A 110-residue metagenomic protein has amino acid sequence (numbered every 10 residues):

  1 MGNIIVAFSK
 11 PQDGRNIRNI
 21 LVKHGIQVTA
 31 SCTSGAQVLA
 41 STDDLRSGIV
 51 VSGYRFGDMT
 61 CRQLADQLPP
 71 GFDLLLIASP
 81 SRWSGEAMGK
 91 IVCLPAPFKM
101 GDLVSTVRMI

Functional and structural regions predicted by a protein language model:
A7-F8: Conserved acidic carboxylate
P11-A30: Two-component/phosphorelay signaling modules centered on CheY-like receiver
G14, G35, G48-P69, P80-R82: Conserved phosphotransfer microenvironments
S31-I49: Acidic, metal-coordinating helix/loop segments flanking the phosphotransfer/catalytic sites of two-component signaling
S41-T42, R82-I91: Short loop/helix-cap segments at secondary-structure boundaries that form the rim of catalytic
G71-S84, L94: A short, hydrophobic beta-strand element within the central beta-sheet of small alpha/beta folds
F98-R108: C-terminal output helix
